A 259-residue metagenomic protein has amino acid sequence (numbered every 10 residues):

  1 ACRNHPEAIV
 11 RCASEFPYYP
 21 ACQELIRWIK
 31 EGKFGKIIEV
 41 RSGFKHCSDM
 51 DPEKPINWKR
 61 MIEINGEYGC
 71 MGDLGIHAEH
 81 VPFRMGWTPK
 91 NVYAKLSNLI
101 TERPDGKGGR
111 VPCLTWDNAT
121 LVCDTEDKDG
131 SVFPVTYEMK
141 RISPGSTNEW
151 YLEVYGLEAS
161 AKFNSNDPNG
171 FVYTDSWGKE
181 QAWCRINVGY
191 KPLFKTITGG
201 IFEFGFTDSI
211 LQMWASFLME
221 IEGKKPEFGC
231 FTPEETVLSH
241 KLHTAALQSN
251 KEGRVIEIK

Functional and structural regions predicted by a protein language model:
A1-P6, V132: Short intrinsically disordered, low-complexity coil segments enriched in acidic
R3-N4, N164, I201-F204, Q212-K259: C-terminal helix-rich "cap/oligomerization" subdomain common to oxidoreductases
N4-R11, F16-L114, G253: Predominantly a Rossmann-like dinucleotide-binding segment in NAD(P)-dependent oxidoreductases
G43-F44, D167-L193: Mobile, glycine-enriched helix-loop/loop "lid" segments at the mouths of ligand-binding/catalytic clefts that gate
G66-C70, G108-G109, M139-K140, G199-F206 (+1 more regions): Active-site rim elements
D73, H77-S176, M213-K224, T244-A245 (+1 more regions): Contiguous beta-strand/loop segments that form the cofactor/metal-binding neighborhood of enzyme cores
